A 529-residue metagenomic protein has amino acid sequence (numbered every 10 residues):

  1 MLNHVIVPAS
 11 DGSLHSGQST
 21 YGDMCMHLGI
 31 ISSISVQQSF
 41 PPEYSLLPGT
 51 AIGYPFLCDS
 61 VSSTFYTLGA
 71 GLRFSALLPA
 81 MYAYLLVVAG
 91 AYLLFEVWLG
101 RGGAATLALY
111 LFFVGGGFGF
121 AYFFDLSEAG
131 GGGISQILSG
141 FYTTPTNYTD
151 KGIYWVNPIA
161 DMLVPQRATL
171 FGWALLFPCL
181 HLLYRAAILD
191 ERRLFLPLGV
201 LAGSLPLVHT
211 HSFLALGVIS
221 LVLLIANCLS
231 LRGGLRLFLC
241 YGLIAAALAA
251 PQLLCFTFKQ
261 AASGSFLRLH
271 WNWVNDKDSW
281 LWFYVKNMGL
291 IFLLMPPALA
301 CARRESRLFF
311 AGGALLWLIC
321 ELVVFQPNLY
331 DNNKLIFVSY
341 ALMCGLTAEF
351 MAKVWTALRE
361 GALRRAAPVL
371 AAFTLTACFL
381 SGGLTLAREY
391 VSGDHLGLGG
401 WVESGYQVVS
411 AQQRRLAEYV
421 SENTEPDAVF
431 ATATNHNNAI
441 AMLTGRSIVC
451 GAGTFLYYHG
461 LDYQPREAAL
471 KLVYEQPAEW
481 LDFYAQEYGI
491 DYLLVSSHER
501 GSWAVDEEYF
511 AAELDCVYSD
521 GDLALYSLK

Functional and structural regions predicted by a protein language model:
M1-L175, T210-L214, E403-Q407, T434: Active-site lumenal/periplasmic loops and adjacent helix-entry segments of GT-C-fold, multi-pass membrane
M81-Y84, T169, L214-L216, N328-A357: Hydrophobic/aromatic-rich transmembrane helices and adjacent perimembrane loops
A108-L111, V200, R232-L254, L290-A298 (+1 more regions): Hydrophobic alpha-helical membrane-interfacial segments at the cytosolic entry of transmembrane helices
A160-L163, L182, L194-H209: Membrane-interface alpha helices of multi-pass inner-membrane proteins
P178-A186, I219-N227, N287-R307, F350-K353 (+1 more regions): Hydrophobic, aromatic-rich transmembrane alpha-helices and their immediate juxtamembrane boundary segments
L183, R192-L194, A215-L243: Perimembrane helix-loop-helix junctions
R193-A202, I219, L239-L243, R303-V324 (+1 more regions): Transmembrane alpha-helix segments characteristic of polytopic inner-membrane glycan-assembly/cell-envelope
R359-K529: Extracytoplasmic
